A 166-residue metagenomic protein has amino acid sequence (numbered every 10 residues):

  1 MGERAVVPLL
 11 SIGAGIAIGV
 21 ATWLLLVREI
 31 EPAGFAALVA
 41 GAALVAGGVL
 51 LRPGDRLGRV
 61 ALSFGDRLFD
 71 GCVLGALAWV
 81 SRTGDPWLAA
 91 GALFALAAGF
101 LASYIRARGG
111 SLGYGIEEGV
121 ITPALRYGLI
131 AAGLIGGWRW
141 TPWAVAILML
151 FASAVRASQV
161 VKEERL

Functional and structural regions predicted by a protein language model:
M1-G48, R126, L150-L166: Topogenic membrane-insertion module of multi-pass membrane proteins
E3, P32-A36, G58, W87-G91 (+1 more regions): Short alpha-helical transmembrane interface motifs in multi-pass membrane proteins
V7-S11, A36-G41, L62, D66 (+2 more regions): Alpha-helical transmembrane segments of multi-pass integral membrane proteins
A21-L24, G47-G54, A76-R82: Membrane-helix exit/interface motif
E31-P32, L57, R139-P142: Residues that define the loop-to-transmembrane-helix transition and helix capping in multi-pass membrane transporters
L44-L50, A102-R106: Short helical (or helix-break) motifs at transmembrane helix termini and adjacent helical loops in multi-pass membrane
G47-L68: Alpha-helical transmembrane segments with an aromatic anchor "belt"
S63-L166: A feature for the membrane-embedded catalytic helix bundles of lipid/isoprenoid biosynthetic enzymes
